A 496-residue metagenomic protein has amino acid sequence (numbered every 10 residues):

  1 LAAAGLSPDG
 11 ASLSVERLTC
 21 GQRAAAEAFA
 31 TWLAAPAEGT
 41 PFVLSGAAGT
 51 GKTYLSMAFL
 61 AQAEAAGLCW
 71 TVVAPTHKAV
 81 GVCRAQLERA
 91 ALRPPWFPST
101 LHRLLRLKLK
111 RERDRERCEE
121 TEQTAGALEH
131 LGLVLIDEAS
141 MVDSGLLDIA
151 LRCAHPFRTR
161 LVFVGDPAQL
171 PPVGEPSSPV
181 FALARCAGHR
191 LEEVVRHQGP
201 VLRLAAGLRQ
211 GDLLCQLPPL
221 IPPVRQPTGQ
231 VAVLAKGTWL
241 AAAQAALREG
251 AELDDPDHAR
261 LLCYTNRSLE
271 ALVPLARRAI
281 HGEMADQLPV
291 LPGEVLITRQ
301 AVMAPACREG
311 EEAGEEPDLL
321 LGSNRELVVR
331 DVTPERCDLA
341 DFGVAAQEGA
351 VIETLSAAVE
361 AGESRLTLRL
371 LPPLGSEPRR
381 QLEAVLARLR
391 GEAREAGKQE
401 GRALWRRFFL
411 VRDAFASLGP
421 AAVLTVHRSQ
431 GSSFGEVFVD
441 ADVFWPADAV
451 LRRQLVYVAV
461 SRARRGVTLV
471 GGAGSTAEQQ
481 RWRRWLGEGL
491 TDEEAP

Functional and structural regions predicted by a protein language model:
L1-P36: Pre-P-loop entry segment of helicase/translocase ATPase cores
S7, F29-A30, A37-T40, P167-Q381: Conserved helicase motor core of P-loop NTPases
Q22, T76, Q198, T265 (+1 more regions): Short, conserved phosphate/pyrophosphate- and ester-handling motifs at nucleotide-, phospho-/glycolipid
A24, F42, T50, Y54 (+3 more regions): Hydrophobic multi-pass inner-membrane translocation pores used for secretion and envelope-lipid/glycan export
A26-E27, T31, P36, T40-P227: ASCE P-loop NTPase helicase motor core
L68, L131, F157-T159, A184-H189 (+4 more regions): Short glycine-/polar-rich loops that comprise or flank the Walker A/P-loop and associated switch/sensor motifs
D338-P496: C-terminal accessory regions
